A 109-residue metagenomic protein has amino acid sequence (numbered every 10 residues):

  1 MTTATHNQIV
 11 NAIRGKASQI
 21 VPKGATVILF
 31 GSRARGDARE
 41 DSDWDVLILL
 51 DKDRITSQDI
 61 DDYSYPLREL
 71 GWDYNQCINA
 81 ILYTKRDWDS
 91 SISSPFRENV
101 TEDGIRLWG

Functional and structural regions predicted by a protein language model:
M1-I28, R35-E40, D51-G109: Catalytic core of pol beta-like nucleotidyltransferases
W44-L49: Short beta-strand->loop micro-motif that forms the acidic, two-metal-ion catalytic signature in nucleotide-processing
